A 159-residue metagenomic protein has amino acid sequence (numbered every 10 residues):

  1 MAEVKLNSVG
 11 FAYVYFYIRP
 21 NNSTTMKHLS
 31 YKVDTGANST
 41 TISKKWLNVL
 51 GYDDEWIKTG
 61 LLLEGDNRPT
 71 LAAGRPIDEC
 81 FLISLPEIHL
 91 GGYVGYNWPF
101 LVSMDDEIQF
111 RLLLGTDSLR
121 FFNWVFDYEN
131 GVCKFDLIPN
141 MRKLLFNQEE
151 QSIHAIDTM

Functional and structural regions predicted by a protein language model:
M1-M159: Pepsin/retropepsin-fold aspartyl endopeptidases
